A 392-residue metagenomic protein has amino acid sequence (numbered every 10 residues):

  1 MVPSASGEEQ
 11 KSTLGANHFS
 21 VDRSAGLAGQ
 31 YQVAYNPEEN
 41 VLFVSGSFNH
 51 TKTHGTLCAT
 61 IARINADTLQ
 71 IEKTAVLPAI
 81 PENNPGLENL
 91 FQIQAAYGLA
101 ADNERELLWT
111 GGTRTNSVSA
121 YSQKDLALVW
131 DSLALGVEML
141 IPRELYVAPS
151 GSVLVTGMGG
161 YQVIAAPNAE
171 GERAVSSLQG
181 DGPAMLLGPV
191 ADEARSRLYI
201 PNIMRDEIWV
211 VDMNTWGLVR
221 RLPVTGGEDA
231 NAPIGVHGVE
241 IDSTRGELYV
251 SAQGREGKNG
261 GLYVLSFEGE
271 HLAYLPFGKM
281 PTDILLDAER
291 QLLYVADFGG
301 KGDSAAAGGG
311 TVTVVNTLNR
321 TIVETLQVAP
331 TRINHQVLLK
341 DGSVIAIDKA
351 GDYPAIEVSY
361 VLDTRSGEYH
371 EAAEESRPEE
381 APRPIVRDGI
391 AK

Functional and structural regions predicted by a protein language model:
M1-K392: Predominantly soluble domains enriched in secretory-pathway, periplasmic, or organellar proteins
